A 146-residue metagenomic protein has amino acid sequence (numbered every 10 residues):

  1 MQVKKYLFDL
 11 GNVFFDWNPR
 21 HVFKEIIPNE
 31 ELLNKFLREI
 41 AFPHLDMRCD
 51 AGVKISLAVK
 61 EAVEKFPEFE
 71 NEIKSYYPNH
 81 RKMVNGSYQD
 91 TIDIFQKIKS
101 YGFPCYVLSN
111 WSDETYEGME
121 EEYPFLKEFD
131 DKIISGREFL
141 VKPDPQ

Functional and structural regions predicted by a protein language model:
Q2-D93, S100-Y101, S112-T115: N-terminal helical cap/lid subdomain that shapes the substrate entry/recognition surface in HAD-like hydrolases
Y88-K97, K127-I134: A short, terminal or domain-edge coil/loop segment
P104: Residues at the starts of beta-strands that form the adenosine-phosphate
V107-S109: Structural beta-sheet core signal
E114-Q146: Substrate-recognition "cap/lid" segment bordering the active-site pocket of phosphatases
